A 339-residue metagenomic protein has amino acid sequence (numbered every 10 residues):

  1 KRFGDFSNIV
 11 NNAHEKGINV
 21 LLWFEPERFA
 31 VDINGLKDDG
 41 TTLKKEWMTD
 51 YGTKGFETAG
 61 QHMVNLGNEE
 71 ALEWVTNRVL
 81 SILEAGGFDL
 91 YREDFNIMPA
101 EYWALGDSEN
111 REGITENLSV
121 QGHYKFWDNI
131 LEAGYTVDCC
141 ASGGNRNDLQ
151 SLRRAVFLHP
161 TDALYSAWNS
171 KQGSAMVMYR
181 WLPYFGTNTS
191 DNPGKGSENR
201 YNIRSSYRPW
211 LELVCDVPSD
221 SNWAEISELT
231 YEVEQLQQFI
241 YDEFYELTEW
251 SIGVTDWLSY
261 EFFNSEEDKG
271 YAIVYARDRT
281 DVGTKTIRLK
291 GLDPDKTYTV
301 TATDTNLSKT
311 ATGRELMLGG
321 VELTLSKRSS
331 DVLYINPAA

Functional and structural regions predicted by a protein language model:
K1-G4, E57-T76, S108-Q121: The substrate-binding groove and active-site-proximal loops of carbohydrate-active enzymes, especially glycoside
K1-L36, D128-E132: Acidic/aromatic-lined carbohydrate-recognition and catalytic surfaces of CAZymes acting on diverse glycans
R2-I9, D38-H62, H123, F157-Q172: Acidic, His- and aromatic-enriched active-site or binding-groove loops in soluble protein domains that engage sugars
V20-F24, Y91-E93, D138-C139: Hydrophobic faces of well-ordered beta-strands that scaffold small-molecule active sites in alpha/beta enzyme cores
L21-L22, P26-A85, P99: Active-site-adjacent "subsite" loops/lids of carbohydrate-active enzymes
D32-K37, E101-D107, R146-V156: Histidine/acidic-residue-rich catalytic or RNA/ligand-binding cores of hydrolases and nuclease-related proteins
E84, H123-S308, S330-D331: Active-site-proximal substrate-binding groove within the catalytic cores of carbohydrate-active enzymes
A311-A339: C-terminal beta-strand-rich structural cap/linker in extracellular carbohydrate-active enzymes
